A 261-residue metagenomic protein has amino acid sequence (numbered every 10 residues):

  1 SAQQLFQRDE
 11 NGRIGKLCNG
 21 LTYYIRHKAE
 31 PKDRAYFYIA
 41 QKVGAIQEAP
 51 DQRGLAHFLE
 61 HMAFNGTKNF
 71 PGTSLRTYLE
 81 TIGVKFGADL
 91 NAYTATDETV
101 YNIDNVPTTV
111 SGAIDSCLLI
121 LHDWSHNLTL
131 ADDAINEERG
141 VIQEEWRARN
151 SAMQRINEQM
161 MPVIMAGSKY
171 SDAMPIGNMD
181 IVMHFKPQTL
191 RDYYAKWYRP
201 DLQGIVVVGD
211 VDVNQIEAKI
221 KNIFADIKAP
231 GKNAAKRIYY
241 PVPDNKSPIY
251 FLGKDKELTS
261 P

Functional and structural regions predicted by a protein language model:
A2-Q47, P71-V110, A148-L202, D226-P261: Non-catalytic beta-strand/loop surface segments
G20, H57, Y101, L121 (+3 more regions): Divalent metal-coordination and catalytic microenvironments
R53, T73-E80, D115-L119, D123 (+9 more regions): Solvent-exposed, polar/charged alpha-helical surfaces in well-ordered, non-transmembrane soluble domains, broadly
R53-T67: Active-site SXXK
F64-K68, L130, D212-N214, A225-P230: Bacterial peptidoglycan biogenesis and beta-lactam-recognition machinery
N69, I103-E138: M16/insulysin-pitrilysin zinc metalloprotease superfamily fold
T94-T99, D133-E144: Short, glycine/charge-rich beta-strand/loop segments that flank catalytic centers and engage negatively charged groups
P107-V110, G209-N214: Helix N-cap motif at beta-to-alpha junctions
